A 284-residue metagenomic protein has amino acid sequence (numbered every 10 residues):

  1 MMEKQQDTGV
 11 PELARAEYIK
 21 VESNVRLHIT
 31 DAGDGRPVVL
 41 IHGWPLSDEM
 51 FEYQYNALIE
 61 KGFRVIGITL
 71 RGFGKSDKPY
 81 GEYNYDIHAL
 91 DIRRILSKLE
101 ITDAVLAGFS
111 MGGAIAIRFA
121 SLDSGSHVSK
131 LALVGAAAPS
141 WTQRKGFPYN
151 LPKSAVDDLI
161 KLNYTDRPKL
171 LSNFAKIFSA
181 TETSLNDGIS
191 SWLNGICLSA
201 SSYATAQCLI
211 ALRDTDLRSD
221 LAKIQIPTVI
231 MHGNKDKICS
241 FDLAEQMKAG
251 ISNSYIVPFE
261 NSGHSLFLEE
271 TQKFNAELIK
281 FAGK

Functional and structural regions predicted by a protein language model:
M1-V38, E60-F63, I101-T102, L133 (+2 more regions): Alpha/beta-hydrolase fold catalytic core
V25-G81, I238: Conserved HGGG/HGGXW glycine-rich cap/lid loop of the alpha/beta-hydrolase fold
I87-A104: Conserved acidic catalytic loop of the alpha/beta-hydrolase fold
G108, G112, A116: Gly/Ala-rich beta-loop-alpha elbow adjacent to hydrolase catalytic centers
I117-L122, S126-T165: Flexible "cap/lid" loop of the alpha/beta hydrolase fold
T142, G146-L151, K161-A222: Conserved alpha/beta-hydrolase catalytic His-Asp/Glu region
I224, I230-H232: Short beta-strand/loop motif that positions the catalytic acidic residue of the alpha/beta-hydrolase fold
S254-K284: Catalytic active-site module of serine/aspartate enzymes centered on a nucleophile-bearing elbow/loop
